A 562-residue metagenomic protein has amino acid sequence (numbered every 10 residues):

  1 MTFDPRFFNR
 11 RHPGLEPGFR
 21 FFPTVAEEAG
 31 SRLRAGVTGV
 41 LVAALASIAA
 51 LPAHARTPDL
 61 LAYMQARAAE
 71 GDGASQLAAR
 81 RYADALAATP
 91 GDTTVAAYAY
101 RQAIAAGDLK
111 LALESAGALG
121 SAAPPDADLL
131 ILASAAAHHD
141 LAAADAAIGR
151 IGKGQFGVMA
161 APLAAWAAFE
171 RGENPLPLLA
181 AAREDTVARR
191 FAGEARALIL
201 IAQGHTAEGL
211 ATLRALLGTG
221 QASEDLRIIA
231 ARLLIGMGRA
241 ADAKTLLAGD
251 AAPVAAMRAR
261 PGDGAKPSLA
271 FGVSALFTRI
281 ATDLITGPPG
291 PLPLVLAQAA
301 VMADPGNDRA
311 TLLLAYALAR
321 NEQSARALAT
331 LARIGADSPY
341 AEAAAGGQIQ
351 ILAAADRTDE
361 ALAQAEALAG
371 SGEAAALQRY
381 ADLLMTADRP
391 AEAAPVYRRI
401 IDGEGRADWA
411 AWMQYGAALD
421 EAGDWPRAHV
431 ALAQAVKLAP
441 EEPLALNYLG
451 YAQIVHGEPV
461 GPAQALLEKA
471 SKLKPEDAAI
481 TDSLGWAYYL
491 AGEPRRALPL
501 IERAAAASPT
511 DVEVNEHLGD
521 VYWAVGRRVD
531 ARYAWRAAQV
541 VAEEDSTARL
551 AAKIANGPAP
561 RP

Functional and structural regions predicted by a protein language model:
M1-R6, R11-G30, R34-S47: A cross-taxon signal for low-complexity, glycine/charged-rich
A55-A62, G73-A74, T89-A96, L119-L130 (+14 more regions): Generic helix N-cap/helix-start motif at coil->alpha-helix transitions
R67, R101, A133-S134, W166 (+10 more regions): Residue-level recognition of tetratricopeptide repeat
G71, A105, A137-H138, E170-R171 (+11 more regions): Register position in tetratricopeptide repeats
A79-A164: Post-signal peptide N-terminal segment of secreted/secretory-pathway proteins
A83, L109-S121, L141-K153, E173-T186 (+10 more regions): Alpha-helical repeat scaffolds
A165-W166, S274, T278, Y448-A506: Alpha-helical adaptor scaffolds
A270-S274, D283, V512, H517 (+1 more regions): Terminal, low-structured helical/coil segments at or just beyond the last alpha-helical repeat
